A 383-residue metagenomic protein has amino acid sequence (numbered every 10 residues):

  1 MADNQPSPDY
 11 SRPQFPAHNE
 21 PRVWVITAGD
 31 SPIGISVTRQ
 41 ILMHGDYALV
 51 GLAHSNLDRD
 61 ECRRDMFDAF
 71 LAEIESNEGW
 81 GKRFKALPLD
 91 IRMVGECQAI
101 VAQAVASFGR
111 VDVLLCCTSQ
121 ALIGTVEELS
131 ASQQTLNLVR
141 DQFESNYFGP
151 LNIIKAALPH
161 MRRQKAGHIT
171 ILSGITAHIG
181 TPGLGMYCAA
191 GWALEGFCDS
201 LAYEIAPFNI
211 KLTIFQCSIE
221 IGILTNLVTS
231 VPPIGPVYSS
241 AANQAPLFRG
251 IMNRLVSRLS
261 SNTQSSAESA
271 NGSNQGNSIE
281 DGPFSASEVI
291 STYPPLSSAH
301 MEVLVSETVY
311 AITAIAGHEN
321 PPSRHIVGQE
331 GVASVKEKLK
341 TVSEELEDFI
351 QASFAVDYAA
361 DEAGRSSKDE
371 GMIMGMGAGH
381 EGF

Functional and structural regions predicted by a protein language model:
P8-S55: Canonical Rossmann dinucleotide-binding motif of NAD(H)/NADP(H)-dependent dehydrogenases/reductases, specifically
I74-G95: Rossmann-fold cofactor-recognition segment
W80-K85, Q103-C116, L122-T125, T135: A glycine-rich helix->loop->beta "capping" turn within Rossmann-like NAD(P)(H)-dependent oxidoreductase domains
A121-R140, G183-M186: Conserved mid-core segment of classical short-chain dehydrogenase/reductases
I154, A190: Active-site helix of classical SDR
G174: Residue(s) in the substrate-gating loop at a strand-loop-helix junction that position the organic substrate next
P207-P321: SDR active-site lid
